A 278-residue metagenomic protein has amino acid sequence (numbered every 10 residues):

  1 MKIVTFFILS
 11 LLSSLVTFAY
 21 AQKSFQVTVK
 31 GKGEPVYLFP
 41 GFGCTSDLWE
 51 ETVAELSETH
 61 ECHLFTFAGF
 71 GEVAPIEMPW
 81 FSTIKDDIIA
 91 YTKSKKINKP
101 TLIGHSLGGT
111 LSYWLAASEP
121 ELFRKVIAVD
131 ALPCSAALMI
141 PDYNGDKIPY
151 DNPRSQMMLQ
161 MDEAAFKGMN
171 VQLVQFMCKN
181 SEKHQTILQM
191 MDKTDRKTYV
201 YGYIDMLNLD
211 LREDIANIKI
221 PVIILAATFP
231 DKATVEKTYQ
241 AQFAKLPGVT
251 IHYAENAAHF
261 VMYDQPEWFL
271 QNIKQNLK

Functional and structural regions predicted by a protein language model:
M1-Y37, S57-H60, N98, K193 (+1 more regions): Alpha/beta-hydrolase fold catalytic core
V29-A74: Conserved HGGG/HGGXW glycine-rich cap/lid loop of the alpha/beta-hydrolase fold
H63-I103, L107, Q271: Active-site loop/oxyanion-hole signature of alpha/beta-hydrolase fold enzymes
N98-I140: Conserved hydrolase catalytic core segment
V126-M161: Flexible "cap/lid" loop of the alpha/beta hydrolase fold
Q185-L211: Hydrophobic, aromatic-rich cap/lid helix
V222-A257: Conserved loop-alpha-helix segment in the C-terminal half of the alpha/beta-hydrolase fold that carries the catalytic
A257-P266, L270: Catalytic histidine-centered segment of alpha/beta-hydrolase-like enzymes
